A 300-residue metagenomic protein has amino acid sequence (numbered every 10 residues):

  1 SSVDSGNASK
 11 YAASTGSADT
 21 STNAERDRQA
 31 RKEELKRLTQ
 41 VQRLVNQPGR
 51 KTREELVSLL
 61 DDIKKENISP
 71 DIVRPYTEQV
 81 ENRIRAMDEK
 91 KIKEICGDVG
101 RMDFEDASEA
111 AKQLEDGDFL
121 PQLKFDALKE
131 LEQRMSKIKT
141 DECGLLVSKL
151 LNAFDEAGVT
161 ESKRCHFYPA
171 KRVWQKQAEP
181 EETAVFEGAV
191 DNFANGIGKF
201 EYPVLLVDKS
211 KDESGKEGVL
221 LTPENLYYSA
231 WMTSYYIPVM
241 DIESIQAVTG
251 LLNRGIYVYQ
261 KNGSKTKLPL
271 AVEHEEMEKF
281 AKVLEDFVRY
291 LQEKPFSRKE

Functional and structural regions predicted by a protein language model:
S2-C143: Amphipathic alpha-helical assembly segments used for oligomerization, scaffolding, or translocation
L38, Q42-N46, E217, N225 (+2 more regions): A generic structural signal for ordered secondary structure
D62-I63, L114-G117, A230, Y259-S264: Secondary-structure transition/turn motif
R74, S162-P169, E293-E300: Short glycine-rich, low-complexity/disordered patches
L120-Q122, D212-G215, Y227-S229, G263-P269: Short, surface-exposed beta-strand/loop "edge" segments at domain boundaries and coil↔beta transitions
S136-V219, H274-D286: Anionic N-terminal interaction surfaces
E142-D155, S234-E300: Acidic, Ser/Thr- and proline-rich intrinsically disordered linker/docking segments of eukaryotic scaffolds
L206-N253: Phosphoinositide-binding peripheral membrane targeting modules
